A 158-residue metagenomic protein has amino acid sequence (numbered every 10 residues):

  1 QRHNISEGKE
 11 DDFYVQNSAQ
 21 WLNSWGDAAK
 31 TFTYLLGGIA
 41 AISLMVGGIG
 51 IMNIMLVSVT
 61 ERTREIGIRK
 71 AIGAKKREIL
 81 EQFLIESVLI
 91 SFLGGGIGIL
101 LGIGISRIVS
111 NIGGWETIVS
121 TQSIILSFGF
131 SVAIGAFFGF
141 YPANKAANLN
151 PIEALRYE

Functional and structural regions predicted by a protein language model:
Q1-Y34: Mechanotransmission and gating elements of multispan inner-membrane complexes involved in transport and envelope
E10-D12, I51, T63, L149: A structure-centric signal for secondary-structure junctions around beta-strands
Q16-S18, R69-A71, E158: Generic beta-structure capping elements
S18, I51, G102, L149-I152: ATP/adenylate-binding site constellation spanning eukaryotic-like Ser/Thr protein kinases, ABC-transporter
Y34-S110, G114, I118, Q122-F138 (+1 more regions): Transmembrane alpha-helical interface segments in multi-pass membrane proteins
T63, A143-E158: Short cytosolic juxtamembrane segments of multi-pass membrane proteins
